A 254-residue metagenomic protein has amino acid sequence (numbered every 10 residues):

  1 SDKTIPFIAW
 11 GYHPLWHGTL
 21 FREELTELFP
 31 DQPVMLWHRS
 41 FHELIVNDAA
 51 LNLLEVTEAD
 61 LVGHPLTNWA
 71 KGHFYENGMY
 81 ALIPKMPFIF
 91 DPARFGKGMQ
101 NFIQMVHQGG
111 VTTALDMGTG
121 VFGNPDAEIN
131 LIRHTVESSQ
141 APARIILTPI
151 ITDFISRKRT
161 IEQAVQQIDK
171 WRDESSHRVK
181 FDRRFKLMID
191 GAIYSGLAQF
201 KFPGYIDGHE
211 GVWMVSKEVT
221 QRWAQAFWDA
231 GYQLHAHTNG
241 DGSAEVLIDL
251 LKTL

Functional and structural regions predicted by a protein language model:
S1-Q166, R183, L187-S243: Divalent metal-binding segments
W171-S176: Accessory "access/gating" subregions that flank catalytic or transport cores
R178-K180: Short, conserved active-site loop motifs that form the nucleotide-linked donor/cofactor pocket
A226, D249-T253: Conserved helix-loop functional segments at active or binding sites
